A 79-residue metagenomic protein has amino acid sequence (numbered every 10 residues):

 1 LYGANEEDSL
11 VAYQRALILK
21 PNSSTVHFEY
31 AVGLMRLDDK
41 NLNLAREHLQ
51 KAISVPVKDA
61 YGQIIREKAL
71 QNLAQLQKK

Functional and structural regions predicted by a protein language model:
E6, K40-L42: TPR-repeat structural position
A16, A52-I53, D59, L76: Alpha-helical solenoid scaffolds that mediate protein-protein interactions, centered on TPR/SEL1-like repeats but also
Y30-V32, R66-K68, L73: Structural register within alpha-helical repeat arrays
M35-L37, Q71, K78: Specific register positions within alpha-helical solenoid repeats of the TPR/Sel1-like families, i.e., one
